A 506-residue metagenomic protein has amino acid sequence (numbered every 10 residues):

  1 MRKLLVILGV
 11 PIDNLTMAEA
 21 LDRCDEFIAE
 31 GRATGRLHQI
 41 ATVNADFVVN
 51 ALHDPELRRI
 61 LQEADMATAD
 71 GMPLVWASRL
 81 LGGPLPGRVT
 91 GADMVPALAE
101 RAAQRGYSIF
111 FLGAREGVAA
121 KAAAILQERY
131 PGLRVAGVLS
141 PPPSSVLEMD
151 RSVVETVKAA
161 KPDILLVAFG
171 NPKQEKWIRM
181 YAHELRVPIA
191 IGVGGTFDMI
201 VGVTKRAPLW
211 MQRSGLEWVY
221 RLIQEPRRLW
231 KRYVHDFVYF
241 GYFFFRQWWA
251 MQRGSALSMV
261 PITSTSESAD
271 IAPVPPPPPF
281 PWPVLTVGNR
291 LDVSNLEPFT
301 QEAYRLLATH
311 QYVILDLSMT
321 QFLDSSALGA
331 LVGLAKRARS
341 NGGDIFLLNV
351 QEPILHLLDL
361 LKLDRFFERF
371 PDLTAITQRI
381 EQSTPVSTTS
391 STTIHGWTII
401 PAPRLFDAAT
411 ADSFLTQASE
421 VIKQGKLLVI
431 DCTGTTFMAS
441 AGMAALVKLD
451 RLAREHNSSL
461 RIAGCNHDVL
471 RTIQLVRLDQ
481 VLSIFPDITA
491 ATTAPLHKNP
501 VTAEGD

Functional and structural regions predicted by a protein language model:
M1-R88: N-terminal nucleotide/polyanion-binding subdomain common to many enzyme families
N44-V48, F169-Q174, T196, R290 (+4 more regions): Short glycine-rich anion-binding loops that position phosphate/pyrophosphate groups of nucleotides and phosphorylated
I60-I125, R129, A136: Portal/gating segments that form or line small-molecule/metal binding sites
P73-S78, A207, M211-A256: A transmembrane-helix-recognition feature enriched in membrane-embedded lipid enzymes and envelope glyco-/phospholipid
P86-V89, G132-V138, L185-V193, R365-D372 (+1 more regions): Short hydrophobic/aromatic-enriched beta-strand-loop microsegments
F110, A114, V118-L126, Y130 (+6 more regions): Internal alpha/beta domain cores that form substrate/cofactor-binding pockets in large enzymes and binding proteins
A123, E175-E184, G329-G333, G442 (+1 more regions): Short Gly/Thr/Asp-enriched flexible loops that form oxyanion-binding sites at enzyme active sites
G254-T320, V332-T436, V447-D506: STAS-like cytosolic regulatory interaction modules
